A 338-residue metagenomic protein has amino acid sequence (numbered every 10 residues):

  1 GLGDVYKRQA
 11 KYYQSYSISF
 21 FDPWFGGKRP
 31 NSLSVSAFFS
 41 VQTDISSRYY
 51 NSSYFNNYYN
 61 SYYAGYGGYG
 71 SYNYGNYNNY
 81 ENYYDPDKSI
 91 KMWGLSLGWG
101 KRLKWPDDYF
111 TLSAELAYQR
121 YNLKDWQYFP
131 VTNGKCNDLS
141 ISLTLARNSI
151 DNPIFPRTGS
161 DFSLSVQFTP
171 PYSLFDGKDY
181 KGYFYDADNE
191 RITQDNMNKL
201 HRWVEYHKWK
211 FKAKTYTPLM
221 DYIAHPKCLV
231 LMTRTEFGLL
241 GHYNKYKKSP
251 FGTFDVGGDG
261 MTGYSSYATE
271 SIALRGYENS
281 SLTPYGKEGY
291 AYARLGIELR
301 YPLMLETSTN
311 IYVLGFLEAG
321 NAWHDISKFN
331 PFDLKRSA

Functional and structural regions predicted by a protein language model:
G1-F155, T233, R275-G276: Gram-negative/organellar outer-membrane beta-barrel architecture
G1-P23, N31-F38, D138-S140, T158-A338: C-terminal transmembrane beta-barrel domains of outer membrane proteins
